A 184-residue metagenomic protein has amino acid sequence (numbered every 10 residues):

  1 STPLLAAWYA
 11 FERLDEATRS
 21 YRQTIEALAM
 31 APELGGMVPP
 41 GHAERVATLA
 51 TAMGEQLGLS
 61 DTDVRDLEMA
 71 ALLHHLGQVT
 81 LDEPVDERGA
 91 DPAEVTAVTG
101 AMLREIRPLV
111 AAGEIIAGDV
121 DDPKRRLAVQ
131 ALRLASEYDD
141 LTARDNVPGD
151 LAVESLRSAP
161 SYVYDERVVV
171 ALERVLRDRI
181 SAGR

Functional and structural regions predicted by a protein language model:
S1-V95, P123: Acidic/His-rich, divalent-metal-binding segments that scaffold phosphate/diphosphate chemistry
M37, L59, A112, S181-A182: Intrinsically disordered or highly flexible coil/loop and linker segments, enriched in small and charged/polar residues
L72-D82, D86-V169, D178: Alpha-helical scaffolding flanking metal-ion-dependent phosphate/phosphodiester catalytic sites
L176-R184: Intrinsically disordered or compositionally simple regulatory linkers and C-terminal tails in signal-transduction
